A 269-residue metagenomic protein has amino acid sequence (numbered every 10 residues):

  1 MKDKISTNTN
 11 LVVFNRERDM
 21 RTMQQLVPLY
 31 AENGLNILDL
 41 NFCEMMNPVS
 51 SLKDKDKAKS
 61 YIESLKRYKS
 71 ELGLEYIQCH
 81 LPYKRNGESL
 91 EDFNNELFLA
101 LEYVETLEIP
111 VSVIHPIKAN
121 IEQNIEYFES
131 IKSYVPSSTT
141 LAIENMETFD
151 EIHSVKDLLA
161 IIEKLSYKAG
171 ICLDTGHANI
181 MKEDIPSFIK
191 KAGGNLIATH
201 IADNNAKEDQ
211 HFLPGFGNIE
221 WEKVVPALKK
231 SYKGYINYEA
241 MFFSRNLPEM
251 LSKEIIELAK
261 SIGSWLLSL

Functional and structural regions predicted by a protein language model:
M1-G34, S70, N95-E105, T139 (+2 more regions): Histidine-acidic metal/acid-base catalytic patches
K2-I5, N33-Q123, K233-Y235, F242-F243: Structural motif corresponding to the early beta-alpha repeats
V12-F14, S51-K53, N86-L90, N145 (+1 more regions): Short, contiguous strand/loop micro-motifs
P116, I143-N145: Short, structured patches in soluble enzyme cores that scaffold and shape functional sites
I125, E129, S133-Y134, V155: Histidine/acidic residue-rich metal-binding segments in metalloenzymes
V135, T140-A142: Conserved Rossmann-fold SDR core element
